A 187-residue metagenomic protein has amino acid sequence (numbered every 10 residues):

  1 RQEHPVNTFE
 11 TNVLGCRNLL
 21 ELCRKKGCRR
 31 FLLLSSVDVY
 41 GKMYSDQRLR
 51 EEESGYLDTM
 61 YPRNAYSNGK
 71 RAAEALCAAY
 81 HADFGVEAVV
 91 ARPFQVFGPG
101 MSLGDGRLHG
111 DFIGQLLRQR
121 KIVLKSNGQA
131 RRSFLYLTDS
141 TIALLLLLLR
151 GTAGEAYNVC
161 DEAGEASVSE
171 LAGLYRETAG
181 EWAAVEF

Functional and structural regions predicted by a protein language model:
R1, Y56-Y61, A88-G100, D111-L135 (+2 more regions): A conserved pocket-lining segment of Rossmann-fold NAD(P)-dependent short-chain dehydrogenase/reductase
R1-T11: NAD(P)H-binding glycine-rich loop region in Rossmannoid oxidoreductase-like domains and their noncatalytic homologs
E10, L14-N64: Conserved Rossmann-fold NAD(P)-dependent oxidoreductase catalytic core, especially the SDR/UDP-sugar
G15, L19-C23, L76-C77, A143 (+1 more regions): Hydrophobic positions on the long internal alpha-helix of Rossmann-like NAD(P)-dependent oxidoreductase domains
V39-Y40, V96-G98, S140, G164: Conserved sequence/active-site signature of Rossmann-fold short-chain dehydrogenase/reductase
Y61-V89, L117-R118: Active-site Tyr-X1-5-Lys
N68, L76, V89-V90, M101-G114 (+2 more regions): Substrate-positioning beta->alpha
Q119-F187: C-terminal substrate-binding subdomain of Rossmann-fold SDR/epimerase-dehydratase oxidoreductases
